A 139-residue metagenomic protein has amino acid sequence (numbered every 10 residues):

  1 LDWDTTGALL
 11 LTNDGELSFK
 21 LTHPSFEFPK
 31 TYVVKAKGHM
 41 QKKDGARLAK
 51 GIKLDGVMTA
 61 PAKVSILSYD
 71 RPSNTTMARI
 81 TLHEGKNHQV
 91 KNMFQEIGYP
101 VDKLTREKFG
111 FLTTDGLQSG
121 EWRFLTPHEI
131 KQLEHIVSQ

Functional and structural regions predicted by a protein language model:
L1-Q139: RNA pseudouridine synthases
